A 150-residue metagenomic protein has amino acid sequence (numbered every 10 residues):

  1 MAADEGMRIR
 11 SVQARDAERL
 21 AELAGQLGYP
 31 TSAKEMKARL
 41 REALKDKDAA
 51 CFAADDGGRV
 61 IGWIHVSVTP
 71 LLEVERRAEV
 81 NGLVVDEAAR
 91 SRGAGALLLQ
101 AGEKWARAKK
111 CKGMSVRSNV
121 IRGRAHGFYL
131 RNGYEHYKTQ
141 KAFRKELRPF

Functional and structural regions predicted by a protein language model:
M1-R15, P149-F150: Conserved N-terminal entry element of GNAT/NAT acetyltransferase domains
S11-R76, L99-Q100, Y137: Acetyl-CoA-dependent GNAT
V12, L83-V85, S118: Hydrophobic adenine-recognition pocket in adenosine-nucleotide-binding enzymes
R76-E87: Conserved acetyl-CoA binding element of GNAT-fold acetyltransferases
V85, S91-K104, G127, R131: Conserved acetyl-CoA-binding loop-helix of GNAT-fold acetyltransferases
A96, V120-T139: Conserved active-site alpha-helix within GNAT-family acetyltransferase domains
L99, A106-S118: Conserved GNAT acetyl-CoA-binding A-motif
T139-R148: Active-site/acyl-donor-binding loops of N-acyltransferases
